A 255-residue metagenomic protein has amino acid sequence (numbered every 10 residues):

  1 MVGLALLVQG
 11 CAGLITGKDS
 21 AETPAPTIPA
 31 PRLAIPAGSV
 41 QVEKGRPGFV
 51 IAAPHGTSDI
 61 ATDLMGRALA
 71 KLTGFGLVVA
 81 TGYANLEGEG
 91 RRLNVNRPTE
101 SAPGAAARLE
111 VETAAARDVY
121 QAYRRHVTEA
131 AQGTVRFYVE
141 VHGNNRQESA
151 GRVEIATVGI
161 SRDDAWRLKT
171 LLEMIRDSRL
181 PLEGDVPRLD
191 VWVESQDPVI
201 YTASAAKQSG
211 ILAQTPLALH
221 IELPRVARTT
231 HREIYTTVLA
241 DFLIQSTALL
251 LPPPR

Functional and structural regions predicted by a protein language model:
M1-L4: Sec-dependent N-terminal signal peptides
I15-L217, L223-P254: N-terminal catalytic or cofactor-binding beta/alpha core of small enzyme domains
